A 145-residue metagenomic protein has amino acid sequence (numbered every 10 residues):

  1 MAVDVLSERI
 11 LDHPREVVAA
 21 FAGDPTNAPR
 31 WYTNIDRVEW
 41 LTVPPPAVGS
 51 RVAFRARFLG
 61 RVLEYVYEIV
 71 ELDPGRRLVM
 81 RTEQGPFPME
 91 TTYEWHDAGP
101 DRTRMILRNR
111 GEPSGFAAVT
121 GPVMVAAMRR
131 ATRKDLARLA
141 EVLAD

Functional and structural regions predicted by a protein language model:
M1-A47: Hydrophobic ligand-binding cavity/cleft-lining segments
A2-I10, R51-A53, E64, R77 (+2 more regions): Intrinsic-disorder/low-complexity, polar/charged segments enriched in Ser/Thr/Lys/Arg/Asp/Glu/Gln
S7-R9, Y65-E71, T82, E90-D97: Hydrophobic/aromatic beta-strand elements that line small-molecule binding cavities or substrate pockets in beta-rich
D12-R15, L72-G75, A98-P100: Short loop segments at secondary-structure junctions
E16-A19, R133, A137: Amphipathic alpha-helical segments that line or abut small-molecule/effector binding pockets and mediate allosteric
V18, I69, M105-L107: Hydrophobic packing within well-folded, soluble alpha/beta domains
P29, E39-P86, K134-D145: Glycine-rich portal/gate segments that line the openings of hydrophobic small-molecule binding cavities
R81-K134: Beta-strand/loop substructures that line and gate deep hydrophobic ligand-binding cavities in soluble
